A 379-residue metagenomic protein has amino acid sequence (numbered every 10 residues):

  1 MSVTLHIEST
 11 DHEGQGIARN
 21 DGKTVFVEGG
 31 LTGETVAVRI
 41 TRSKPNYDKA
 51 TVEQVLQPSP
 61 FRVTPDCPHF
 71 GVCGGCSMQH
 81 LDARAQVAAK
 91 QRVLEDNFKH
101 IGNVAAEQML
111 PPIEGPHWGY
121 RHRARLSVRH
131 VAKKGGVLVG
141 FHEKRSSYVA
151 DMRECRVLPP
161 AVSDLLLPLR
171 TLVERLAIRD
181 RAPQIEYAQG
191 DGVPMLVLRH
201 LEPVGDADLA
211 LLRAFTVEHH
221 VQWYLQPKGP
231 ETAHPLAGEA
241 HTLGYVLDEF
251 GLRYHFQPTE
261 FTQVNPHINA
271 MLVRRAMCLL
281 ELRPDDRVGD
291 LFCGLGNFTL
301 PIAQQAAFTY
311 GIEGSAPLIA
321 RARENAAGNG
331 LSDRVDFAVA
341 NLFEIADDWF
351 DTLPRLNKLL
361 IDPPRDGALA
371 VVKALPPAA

Functional and structural regions predicted by a protein language model:
M1-P65, H69: Terminal RNA-binding accessory module
H12, R175, P203-A379: Rossmann-like S-adenosyl-L-methionine
G16-D21, G140-E143, A322: Short, acidic/hydrophobic/Gly-rich beta-strand patch recurrent on exposed beta strands that often constitutes part
G30, R39-S43, S127-V131, A188-G190: Short beta-strand micro-motifs enriched in acidic
A37-R39, R125, G289: Hydrophobic beta-strand signal
E53-P65, G71-A182: Extended interfacial segments that mediate partner engagement and assembly in macromolecular machines
Y148-P183, Q189-V193, E202-P227: Internal alpha/beta scaffold segment
